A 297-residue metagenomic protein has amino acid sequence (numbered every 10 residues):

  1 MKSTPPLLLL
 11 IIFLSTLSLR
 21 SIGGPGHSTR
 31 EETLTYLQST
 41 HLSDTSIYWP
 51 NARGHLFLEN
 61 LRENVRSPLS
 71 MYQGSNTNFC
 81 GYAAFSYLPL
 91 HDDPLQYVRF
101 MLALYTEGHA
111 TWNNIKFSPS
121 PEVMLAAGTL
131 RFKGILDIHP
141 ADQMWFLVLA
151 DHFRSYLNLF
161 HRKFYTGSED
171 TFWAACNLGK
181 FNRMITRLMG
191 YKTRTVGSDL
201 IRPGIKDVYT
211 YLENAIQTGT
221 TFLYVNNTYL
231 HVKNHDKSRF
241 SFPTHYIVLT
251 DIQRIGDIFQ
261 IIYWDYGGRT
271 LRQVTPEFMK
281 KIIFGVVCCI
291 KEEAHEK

Functional and structural regions predicted by a protein language model:
M1-P25: Bacterial Sec-dependent N-terminal signal peptides
P6-L7, G74, Y82, P243: A generic "functional-site adjacency" signal
I11-F13, S70, R239: Generic marker of residues within folded, mature protein domains
I22-E31, I290-K297: Charged/polar interaction segments and conserved charged motifs
G24-K163, A215-Y224, F259: Active-site nucleophile-adjacent alpha helix/oxyanion-hole segment immediately C-terminal to the catalytic cysteine
F160-T186: Active-site cradle of extracellular carbohydrate-active enzymes
R183-K297: Active-site signature of cysteine proteases
